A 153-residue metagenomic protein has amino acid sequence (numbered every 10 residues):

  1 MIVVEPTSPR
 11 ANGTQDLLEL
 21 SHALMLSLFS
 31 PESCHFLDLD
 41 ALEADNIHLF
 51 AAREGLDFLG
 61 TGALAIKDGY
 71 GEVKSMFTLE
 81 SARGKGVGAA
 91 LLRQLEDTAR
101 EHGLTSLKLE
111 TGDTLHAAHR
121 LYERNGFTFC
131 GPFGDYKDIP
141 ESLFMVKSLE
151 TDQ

Functional and structural regions predicted by a protein language model:
I2-K74, L79-E80, L92-Q94, T98 (+2 more regions): Acetyl-CoA-dependent GNAT
I2-N12, L49, T105-K108, G112-N125 (+1 more regions): C-terminal "cap" of GNAT-fold acetyltransferases
G62, G88, T114: Gly/Ser/Thr-rich beta-alpha loop segments that engage phosphate groups in nucleotides
L79-K85, D113: Active-site acidic-Proline motif in GNAT/NAT acetyltransferases
K85, A89, R93: Residues forming the Rossmann-fold NAD(P)(H) cofactor-binding site
K85, E101-T105: Short coil/turn segments at alpha/beta junctions that flank glycine-rich nucleotide-binding fingerprints
